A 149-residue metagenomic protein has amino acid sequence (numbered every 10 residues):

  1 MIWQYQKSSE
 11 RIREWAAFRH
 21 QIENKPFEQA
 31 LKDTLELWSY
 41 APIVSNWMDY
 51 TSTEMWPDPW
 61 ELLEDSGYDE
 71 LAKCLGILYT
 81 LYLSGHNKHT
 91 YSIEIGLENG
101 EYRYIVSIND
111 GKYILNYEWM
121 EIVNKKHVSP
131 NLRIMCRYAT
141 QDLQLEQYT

Functional and structural regions predicted by a protein language model:
M1-T149: A structural boundary/capping signal
